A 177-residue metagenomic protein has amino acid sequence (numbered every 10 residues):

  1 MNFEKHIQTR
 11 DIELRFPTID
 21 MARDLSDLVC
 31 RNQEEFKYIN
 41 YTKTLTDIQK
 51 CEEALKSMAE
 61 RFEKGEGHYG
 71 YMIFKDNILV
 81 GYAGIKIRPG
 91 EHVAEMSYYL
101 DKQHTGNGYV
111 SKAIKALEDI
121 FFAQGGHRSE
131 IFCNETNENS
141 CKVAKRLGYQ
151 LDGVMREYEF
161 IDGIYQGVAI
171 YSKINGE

Functional and structural regions predicted by a protein language model:
M1-D24, L28-E34, M72-E177: Acyl-donor (CoA/ACP) binding surface of acyl/acetyltransferases
T18, V29, T44, I48-C51 (+1 more regions): Generic structural signal for well-ordered secondary structure
E34-S57: Conserved GNAT-fold acetyl-CoA-binding loop/helix
Y41-T42, G67, F160, V168: Sparse recognition of residues in long alpha-helices and their boundaries
T46, S57-Y71, G81: A short helix-loop-beta-strand connector motif used in the catalytic cores of GNAT acetyltransferases and, in some
